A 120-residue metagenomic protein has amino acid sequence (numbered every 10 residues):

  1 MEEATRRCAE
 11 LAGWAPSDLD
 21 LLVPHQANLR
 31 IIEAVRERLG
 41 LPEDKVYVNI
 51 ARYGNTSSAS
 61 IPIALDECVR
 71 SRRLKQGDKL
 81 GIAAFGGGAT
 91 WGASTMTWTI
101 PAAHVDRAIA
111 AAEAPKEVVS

Functional and structural regions predicted by a protein language model:
E2, A9, D20-S120: Claisen-condensing/thiolase-fold acyl-transfer catalytic domains that form or cleave C-C bonds in fatty acid
G13-D18: Short, surface-exposed connector motifs at secondary-structure boundaries
